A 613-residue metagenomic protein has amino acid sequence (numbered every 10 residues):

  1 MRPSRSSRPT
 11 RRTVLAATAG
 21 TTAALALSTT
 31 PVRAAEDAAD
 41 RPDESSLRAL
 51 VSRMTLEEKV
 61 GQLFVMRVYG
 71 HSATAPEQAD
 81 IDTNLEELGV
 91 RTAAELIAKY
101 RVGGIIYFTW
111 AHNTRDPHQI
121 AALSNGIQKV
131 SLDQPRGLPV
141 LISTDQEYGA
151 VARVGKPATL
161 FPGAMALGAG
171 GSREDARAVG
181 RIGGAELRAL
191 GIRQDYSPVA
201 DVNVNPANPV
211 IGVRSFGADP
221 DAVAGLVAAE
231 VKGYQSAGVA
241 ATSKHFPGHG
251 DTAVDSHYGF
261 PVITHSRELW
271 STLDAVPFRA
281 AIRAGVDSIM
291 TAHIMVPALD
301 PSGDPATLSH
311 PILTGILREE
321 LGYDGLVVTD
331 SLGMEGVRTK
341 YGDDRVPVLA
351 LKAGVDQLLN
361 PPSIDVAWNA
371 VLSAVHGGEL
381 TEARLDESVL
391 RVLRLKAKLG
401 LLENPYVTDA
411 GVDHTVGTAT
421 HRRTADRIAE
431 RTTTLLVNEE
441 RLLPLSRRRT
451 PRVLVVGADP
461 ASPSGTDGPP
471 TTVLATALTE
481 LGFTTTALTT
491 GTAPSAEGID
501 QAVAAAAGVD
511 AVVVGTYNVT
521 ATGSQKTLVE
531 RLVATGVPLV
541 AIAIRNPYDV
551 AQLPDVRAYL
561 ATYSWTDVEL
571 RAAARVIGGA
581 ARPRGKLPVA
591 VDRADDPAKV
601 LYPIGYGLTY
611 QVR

Functional and structural regions predicted by a protein language model:
R2-R5, G20-L25, A34-E95, R101 (+2 more regions): Preference for extracellular/luminal or secreted protein segments
T10-L15: N-terminal export leaders
S46, L50-T55, A79-L85, G89-A93 (+3 more regions): Second-shell residues forming the walls of enzyme active-site clefts
T55, I105, D145, L187 (+3 more regions): Conserved, mostly hydrophobic/aromatic
Q62-M66, G103-Y107, V140-T144, D195-Y196 (+3 more regions): Hydrophobic faces of well-ordered beta-strands that scaffold small-molecule active sites in alpha/beta enzyme cores
A73, E95-D116, P206, I282-G303 (+2 more regions): Short acidic, glycine-rich surface-loop motifs adjacent to enzyme active sites
T114-P139, G171-A189, L390, R394: Active-site-adjacent structural elements in enzyme catalytic domains
L138-V140, G325, T535-L539: A short helix->loop->beta-strand "cap" motif at the edges of active sites that frequently abuts
